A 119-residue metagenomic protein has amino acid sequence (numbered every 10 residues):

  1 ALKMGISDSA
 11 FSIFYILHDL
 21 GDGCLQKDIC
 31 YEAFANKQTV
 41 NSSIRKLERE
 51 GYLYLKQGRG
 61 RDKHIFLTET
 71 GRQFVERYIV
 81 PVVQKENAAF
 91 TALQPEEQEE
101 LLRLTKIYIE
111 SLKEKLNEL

Functional and structural regions predicted by a protein language model:
A1-S12, L104-L116: N-terminal amphipathic alpha-helix
A1-T39: N-terminal helix-turn-helix DNA-binding core of bacterial DNA-binding proteins
G21, V75, I109-K113: A structural signal for well-ordered alpha-helices, especially hydrophobic packing surfaces of coiled-coils
L25, I79-V82, E86, K113-L116: Short amphipathic alpha-helical interaction/hinge segments
Q38, N117-L119: Short, positively charged interaction helices/loops
R45-K106: Charged, amphipathic alpha-helical coiled-coil/dimerization segments
